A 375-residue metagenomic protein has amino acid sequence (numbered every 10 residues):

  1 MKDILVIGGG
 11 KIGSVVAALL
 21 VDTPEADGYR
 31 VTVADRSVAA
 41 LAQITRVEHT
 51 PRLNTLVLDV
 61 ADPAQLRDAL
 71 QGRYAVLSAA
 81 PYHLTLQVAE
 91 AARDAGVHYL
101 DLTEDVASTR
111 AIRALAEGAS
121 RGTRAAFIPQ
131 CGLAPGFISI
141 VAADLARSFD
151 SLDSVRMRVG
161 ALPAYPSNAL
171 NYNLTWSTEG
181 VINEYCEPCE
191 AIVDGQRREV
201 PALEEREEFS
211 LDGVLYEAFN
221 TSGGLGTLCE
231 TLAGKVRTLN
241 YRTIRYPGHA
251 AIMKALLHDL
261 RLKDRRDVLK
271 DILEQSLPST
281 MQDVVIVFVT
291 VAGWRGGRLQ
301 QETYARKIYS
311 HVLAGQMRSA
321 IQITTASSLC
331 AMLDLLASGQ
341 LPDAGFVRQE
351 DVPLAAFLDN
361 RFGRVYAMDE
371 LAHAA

Functional and structural regions predicted by a protein language model:
I12: Hydrophobic/small residue at the entry helix of a nucleotide-binding pocket
R36-A40, V106: Helix N-cap at the beta1-alpha1 junction of Rossmann-like dinucleotide-binding domains, i.e., the first residues
E48-D62: Rossmann-fold cofactor-recognition segment
L58-G72: Conserved Rossmann-fold cofactor-binding substructure of NAD(P)-dependent oxidoreductases
A64, A75-A92, A107: Beta-loop-alpha module in the N-terminal Rossmann-like domain of NAD(P)-dependent dehydrogenases, especially those
L70-A79, Y99-L100: N-terminal Rossmann-like NAD(P) cofactor-binding module of classical short-chain dehydrogenase/reductase
L102-F127: Rossmann-fold NAD(P)-binding glycine/threonine-rich loop
S148-A375: C-terminal catalytic/substrate-binding lobe primarily of soluble NAD(P)-dependent oxidoreductases
